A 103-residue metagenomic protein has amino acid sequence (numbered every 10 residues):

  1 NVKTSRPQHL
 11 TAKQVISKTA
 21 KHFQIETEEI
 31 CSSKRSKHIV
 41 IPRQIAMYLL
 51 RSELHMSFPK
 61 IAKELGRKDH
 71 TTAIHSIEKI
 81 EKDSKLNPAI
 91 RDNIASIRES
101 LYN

Functional and structural regions predicted by a protein language model:
N1-I39, S52-E53: AAA+ P-loop NTPase domains with strong preference for DNA replication initiators and clamp-loader complexes
E28-N103: Terminal-proximal interaction/regulatory segments of ATP-powered molecular machines
